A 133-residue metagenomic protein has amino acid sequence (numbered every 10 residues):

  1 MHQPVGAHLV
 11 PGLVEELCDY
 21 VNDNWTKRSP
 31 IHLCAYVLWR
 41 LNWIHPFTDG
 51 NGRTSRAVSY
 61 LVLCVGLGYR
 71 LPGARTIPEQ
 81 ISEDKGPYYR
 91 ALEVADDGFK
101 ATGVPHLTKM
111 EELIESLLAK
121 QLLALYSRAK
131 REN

Functional and structural regions predicted by a protein language model:
M1-N133: FIC/Doc superfamily catalytic core
